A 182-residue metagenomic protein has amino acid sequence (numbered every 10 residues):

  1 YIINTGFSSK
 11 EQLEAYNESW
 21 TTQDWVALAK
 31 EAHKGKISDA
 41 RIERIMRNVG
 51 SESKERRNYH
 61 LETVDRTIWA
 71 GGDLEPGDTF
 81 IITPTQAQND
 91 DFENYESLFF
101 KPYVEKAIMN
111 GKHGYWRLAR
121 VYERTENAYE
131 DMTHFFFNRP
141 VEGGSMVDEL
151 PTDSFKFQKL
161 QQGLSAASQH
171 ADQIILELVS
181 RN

Functional and structural regions predicted by a protein language model:
Y1-N182: Short S/T/G/P-rich N-terminal loop/turn motif that feeds into the first structured element of a domain
